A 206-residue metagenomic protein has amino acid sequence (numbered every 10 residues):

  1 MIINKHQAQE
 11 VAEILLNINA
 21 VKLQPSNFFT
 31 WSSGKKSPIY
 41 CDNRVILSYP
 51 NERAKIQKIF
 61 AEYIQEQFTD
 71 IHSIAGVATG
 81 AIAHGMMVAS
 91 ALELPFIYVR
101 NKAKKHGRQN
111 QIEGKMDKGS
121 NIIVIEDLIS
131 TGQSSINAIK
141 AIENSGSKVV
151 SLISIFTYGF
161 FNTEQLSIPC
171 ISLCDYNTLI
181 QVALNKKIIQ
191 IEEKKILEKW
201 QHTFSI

Functional and structural regions predicted by a protein language model:
M1-Q67: Active-site-facing substrate-recognition patch
I2-I14, K140-I206: PRPP-dependent phosphoribosyltransferase catalytic core
E62, E66, M86, S90 (+2 more regions): Short, well-ordered alpha-helices that flank and scaffold nucleotide-derived cofactor binding pockets
Y63-T69, G114-D117: Glycine-rich helix-loop-beta junction characteristic of Rossmann-like nucleotide cofactor-binding loops
T69-A78: Short glycine-rich phosphate-binding loop at a beta-alpha junction
I74-A75, I97, V150, I171: Structural detector of well-ordered beta-strand residues that form the stable sheet scaffold of enzyme domains
H84-I123, Q133-I136: Short, glycine/charge-rich flexible loops or terminal/linker lids adjacent to PRPP-binding catalytic cores
Q111-T157: A contiguous pocket-lining binding segment that forms or flanks enzyme active sites
